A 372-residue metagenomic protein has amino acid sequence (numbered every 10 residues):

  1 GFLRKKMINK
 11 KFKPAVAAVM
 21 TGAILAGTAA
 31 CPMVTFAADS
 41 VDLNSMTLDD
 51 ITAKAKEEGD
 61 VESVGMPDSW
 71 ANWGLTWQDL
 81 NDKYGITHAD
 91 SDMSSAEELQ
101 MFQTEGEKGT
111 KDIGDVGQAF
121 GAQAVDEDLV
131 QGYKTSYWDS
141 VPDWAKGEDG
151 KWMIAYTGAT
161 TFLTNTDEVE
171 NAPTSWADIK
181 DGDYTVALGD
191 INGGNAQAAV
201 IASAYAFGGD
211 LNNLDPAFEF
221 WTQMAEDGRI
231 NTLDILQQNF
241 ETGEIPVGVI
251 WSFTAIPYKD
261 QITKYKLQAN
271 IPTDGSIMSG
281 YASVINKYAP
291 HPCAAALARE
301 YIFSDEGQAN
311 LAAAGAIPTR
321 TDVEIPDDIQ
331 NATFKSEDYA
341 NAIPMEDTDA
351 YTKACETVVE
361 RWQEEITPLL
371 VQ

Functional and structural regions predicted by a protein language model:
G1-E58, V371-Q372: Short, low-complexity disordered leader/linker segments with a strong preference for bacterial N-terminal type II
D39-N44, D49, A340-Q372: Conserved C-terminal helix/tail region of periplasmic/extracytoplasmic solute-binding proteins
S45-E62, M66-T87, F162, Y258: Short, polar/charged alpha-helical segment
E62-W77, A89-Q103, E107-E244: Extracytoplasmic ligand-binding site segments that recognize negatively charged/polar headgroups
A119-V125, E241, V247-K266: A ligand-binding cleft/hinge motif common to bilobed small-molecule-binding domains
S140-W144, T157-T161, F218-Q223, R229 (+2 more regions): Periplasmic-binding protein-like
Q237, E241, K259, N286 (+1 more regions): Generic hydrophobic alpha-helical scaffold/packing signal
S276-I277, Y281-E346: Mature extracytoplasmic/periplasmic domains
